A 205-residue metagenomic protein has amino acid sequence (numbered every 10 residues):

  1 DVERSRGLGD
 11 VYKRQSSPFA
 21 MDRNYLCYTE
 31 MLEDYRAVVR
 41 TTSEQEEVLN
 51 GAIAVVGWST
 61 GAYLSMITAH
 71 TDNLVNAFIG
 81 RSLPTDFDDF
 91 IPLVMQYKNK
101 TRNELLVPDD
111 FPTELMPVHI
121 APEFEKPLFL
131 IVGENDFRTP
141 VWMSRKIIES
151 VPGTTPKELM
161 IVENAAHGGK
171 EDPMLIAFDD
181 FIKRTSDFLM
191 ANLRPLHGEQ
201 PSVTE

Functional and structural regions predicted by a protein language model:
D1-Y12: Single conserved hydrophobic/aromatic residue that forms the stacking wall/gate of nucleotide- or nucleobase-binding
N24-E46: Alpha/beta-hydrolase active-site loop
V48-W58: Alpha/beta-hydrolase fold nucleophile elbow
L83-I120, K126: Mobile cap/lid helix-loop segments that gate and shape the active-site cleft of serine hydrolases
F124, L130-V132: Short beta-strand/loop motif that positions the catalytic acidic residue of the alpha/beta-hydrolase fold
K126, P140-E149: Short alpha-helix in the alpha/beta-hydrolase fold that links the catalytic acid
N135-T139: Acidic catalytic loop of the alpha/beta-hydrolase fold
T155-E205: C-terminal catalytic histidine-bearing segment of alpha/beta-hydrolase fold enzymes
